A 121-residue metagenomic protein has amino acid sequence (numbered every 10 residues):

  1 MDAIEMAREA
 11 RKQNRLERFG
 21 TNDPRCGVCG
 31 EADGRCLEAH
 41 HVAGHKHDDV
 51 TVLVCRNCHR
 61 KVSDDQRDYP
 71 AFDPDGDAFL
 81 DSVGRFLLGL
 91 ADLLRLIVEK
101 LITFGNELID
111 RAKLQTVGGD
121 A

Functional and structural regions predicted by a protein language model:
M1-V28, A43: Short, charged surface segments at domain edges that flank catalytic/cofactor-binding sites
A3-M6, H59, L87, L108: Generic signature of intrinsically disordered, low-complexity, basic-rich segments and short cationic peptides
L16, G20, H45, D49 (+2 more regions): Charge-dense, low-complexity intrinsically disordered segments
R25-R56, V62-P70: Histidine-centered nuclease catalytic patch
E38-A39, N57, F104, G118: Intrinsically disordered, low-complexity peptide-like regions
V54-D92: A contiguous, mid-protein "functional segment" used to position or interact with cofactors/ions or partner subunits
L80, G89-A121: Short flanking/linker segments adjacent to small metal-binding domains or redox-active Cys/His motifs
